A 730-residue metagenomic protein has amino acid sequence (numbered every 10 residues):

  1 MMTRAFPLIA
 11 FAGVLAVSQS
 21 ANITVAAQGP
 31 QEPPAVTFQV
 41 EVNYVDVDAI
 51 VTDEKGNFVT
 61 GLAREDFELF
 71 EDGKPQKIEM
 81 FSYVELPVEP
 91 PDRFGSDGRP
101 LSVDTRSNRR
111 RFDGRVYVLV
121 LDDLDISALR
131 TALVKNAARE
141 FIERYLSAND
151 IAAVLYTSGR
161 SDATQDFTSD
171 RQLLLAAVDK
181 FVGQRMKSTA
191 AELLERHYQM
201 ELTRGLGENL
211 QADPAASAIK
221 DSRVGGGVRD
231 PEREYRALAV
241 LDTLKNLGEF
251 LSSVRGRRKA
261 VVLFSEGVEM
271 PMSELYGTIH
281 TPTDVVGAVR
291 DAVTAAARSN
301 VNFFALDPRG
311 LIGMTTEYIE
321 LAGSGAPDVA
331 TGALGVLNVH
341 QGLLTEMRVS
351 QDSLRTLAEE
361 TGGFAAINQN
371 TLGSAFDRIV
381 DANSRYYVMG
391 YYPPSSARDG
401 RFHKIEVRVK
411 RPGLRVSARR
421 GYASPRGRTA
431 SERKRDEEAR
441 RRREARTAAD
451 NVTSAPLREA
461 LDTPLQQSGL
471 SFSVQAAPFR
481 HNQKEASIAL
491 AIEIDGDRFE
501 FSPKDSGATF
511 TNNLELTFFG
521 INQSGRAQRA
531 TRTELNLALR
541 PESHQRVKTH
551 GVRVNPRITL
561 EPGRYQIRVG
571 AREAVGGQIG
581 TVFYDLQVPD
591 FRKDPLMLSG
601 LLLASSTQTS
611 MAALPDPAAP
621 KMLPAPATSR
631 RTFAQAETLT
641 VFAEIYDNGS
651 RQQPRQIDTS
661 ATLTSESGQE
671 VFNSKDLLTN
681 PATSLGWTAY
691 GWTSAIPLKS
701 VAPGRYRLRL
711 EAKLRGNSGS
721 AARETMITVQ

Functional and structural regions predicted by a protein language model:
M1-A5, Q730: Positively charged n-region of N-terminal signal peptides that target proteins for export
R4-I9, V40: Hydrophobic alpha-helical context, especially transmembrane and signal-peptide helices
P7-N22: Bacterial N-terminal signal peptides
I23-Q730: Scaffold/interface architecture of coatomer-like assemblies
